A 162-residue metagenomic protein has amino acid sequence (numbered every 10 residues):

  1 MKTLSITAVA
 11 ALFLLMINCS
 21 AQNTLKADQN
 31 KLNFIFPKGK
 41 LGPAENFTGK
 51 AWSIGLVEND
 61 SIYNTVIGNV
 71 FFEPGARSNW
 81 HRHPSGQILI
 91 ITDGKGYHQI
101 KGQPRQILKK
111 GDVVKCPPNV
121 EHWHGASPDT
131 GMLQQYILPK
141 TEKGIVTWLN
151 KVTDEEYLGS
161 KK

Functional and structural regions predicted by a protein language model:
M1-A27: Bacterial Sec-dependent N-terminal signal peptides
C19-N64, T147-K162: A short, N-terminal "cap"/entry segment at the start of jelly-roll beta-barrel domains of the cupin/DSBH fold
W52-G55, V70-A76: N-terminal post-signal-peptidase region of extra-cytosolic proteins
N69-E73, R82-H98, I137-P139: Short, conserved beta-strand element in jelly-roll/cupin
Y97, P118-I145: Ligand-binding loop in jelly-roll beta-barrel domains
G102-N119: Short acidic-glycine-tyrosine-enriched beta hairpin
